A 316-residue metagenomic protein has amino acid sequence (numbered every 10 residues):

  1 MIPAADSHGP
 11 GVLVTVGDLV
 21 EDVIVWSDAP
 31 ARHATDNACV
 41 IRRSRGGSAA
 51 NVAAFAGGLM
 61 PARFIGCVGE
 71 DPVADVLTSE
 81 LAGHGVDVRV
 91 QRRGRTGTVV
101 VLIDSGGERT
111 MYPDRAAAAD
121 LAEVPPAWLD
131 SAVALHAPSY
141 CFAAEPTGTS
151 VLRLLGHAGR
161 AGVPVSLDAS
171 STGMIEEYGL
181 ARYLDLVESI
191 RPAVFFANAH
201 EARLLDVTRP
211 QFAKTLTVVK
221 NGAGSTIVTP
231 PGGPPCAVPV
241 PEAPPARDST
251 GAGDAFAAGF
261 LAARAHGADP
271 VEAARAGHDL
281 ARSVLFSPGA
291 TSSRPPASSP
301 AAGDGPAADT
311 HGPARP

Functional and structural regions predicted by a protein language model:
M1-I65, P72-V76, V99, A246 (+1 more regions): Glycine-rich phosphate/adenosyl-contacting loop at the front of the ribokinase-like
M1-V14, H157, D206-P316: Conserved phosphate-binding/catalytic region of the ribokinase-like
M1-V20, T78-Q91, I103-C236, H311-P316: Ribokinase/PfkB-type carbohydrate-kinase core domain
G46-N51, L152, V271, R275: Glycine-rich phosphate-binding loop at the start of an alpha helix
A49-A53, A74, V151, L167 (+1 more regions): A general structural signal for well-ordered alpha-helical segments in protein cores
A56, N198, G253: Short, conserved phosphate/pyrophosphate- and ester-handling motifs at nucleotide-, phospho-/glycolipid
C67, G97-L102, V238: Catalytic-core segment of enzymes that process non-peptidic bonds
